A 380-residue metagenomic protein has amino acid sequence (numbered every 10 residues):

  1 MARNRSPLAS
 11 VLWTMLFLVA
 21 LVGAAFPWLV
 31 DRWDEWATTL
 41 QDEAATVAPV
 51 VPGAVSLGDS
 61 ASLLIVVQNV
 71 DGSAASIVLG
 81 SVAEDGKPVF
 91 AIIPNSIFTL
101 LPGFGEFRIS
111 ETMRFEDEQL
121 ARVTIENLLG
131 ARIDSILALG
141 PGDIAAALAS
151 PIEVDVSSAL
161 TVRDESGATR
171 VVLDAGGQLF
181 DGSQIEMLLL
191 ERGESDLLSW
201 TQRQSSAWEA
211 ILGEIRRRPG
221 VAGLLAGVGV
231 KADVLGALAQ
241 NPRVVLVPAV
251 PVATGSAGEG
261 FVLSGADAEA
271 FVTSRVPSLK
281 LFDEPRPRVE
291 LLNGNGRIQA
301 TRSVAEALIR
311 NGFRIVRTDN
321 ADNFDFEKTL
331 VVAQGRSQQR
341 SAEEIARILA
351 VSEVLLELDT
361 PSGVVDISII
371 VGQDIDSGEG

Functional and structural regions predicted by a protein language model:
A2-G380: Non-catalytic, solvent-exposed segments at the cell envelope interface
